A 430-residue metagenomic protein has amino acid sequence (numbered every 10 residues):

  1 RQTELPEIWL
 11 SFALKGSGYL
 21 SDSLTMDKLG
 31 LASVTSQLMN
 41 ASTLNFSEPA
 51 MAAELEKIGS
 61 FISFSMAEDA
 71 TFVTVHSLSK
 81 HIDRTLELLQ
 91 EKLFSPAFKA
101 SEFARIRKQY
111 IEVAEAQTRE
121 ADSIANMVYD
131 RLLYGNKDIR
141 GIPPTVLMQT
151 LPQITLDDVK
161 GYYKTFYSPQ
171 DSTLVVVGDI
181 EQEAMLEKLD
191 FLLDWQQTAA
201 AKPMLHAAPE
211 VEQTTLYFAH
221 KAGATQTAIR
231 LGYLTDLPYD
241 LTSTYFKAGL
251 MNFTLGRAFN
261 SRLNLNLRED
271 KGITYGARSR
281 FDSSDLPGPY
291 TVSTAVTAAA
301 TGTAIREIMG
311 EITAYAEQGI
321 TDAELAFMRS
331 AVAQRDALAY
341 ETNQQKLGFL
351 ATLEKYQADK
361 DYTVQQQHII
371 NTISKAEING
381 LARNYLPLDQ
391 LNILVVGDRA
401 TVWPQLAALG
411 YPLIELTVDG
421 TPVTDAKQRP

Functional and structural regions predicted by a protein language model:
R1, A219-A222, D282: Short Gly/Pro-enriched turn/cap motifs at secondary-structure boundaries
L5-N40, L44-F94, R107, I111-E115 (+9 more regions): M16 family metallopeptidases and their MPP-like homologs
S95-K99, F103, I154-L156: Peptidyl-prolyl cis-trans isomerase
G135-R140, T173-P238, Y340, V395-P430: An aromatic/glycine/proline-enriched structural segment found at the starts of mature extracellular/organellar domains
Y163: Conserved, carboxylate-rich catalytic/transport cores that coordinate ions
T242-M251, L255, R268, T401: PPIase-associated folding chaperone regions across multiple families
